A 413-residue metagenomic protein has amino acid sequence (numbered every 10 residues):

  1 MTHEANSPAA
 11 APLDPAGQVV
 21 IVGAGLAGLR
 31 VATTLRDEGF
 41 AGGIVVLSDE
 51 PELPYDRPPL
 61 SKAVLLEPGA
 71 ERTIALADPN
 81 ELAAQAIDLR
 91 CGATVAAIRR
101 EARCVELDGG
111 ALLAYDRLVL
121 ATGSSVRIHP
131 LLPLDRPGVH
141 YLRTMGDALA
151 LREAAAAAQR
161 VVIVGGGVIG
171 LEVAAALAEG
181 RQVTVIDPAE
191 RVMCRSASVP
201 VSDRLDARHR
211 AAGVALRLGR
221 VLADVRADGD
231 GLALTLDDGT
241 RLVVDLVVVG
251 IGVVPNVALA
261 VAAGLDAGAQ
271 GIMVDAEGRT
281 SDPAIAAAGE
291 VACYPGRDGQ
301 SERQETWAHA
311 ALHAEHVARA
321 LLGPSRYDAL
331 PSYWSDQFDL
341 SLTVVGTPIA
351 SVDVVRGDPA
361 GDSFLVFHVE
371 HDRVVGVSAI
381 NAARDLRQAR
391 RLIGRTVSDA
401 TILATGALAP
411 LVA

Functional and structural regions predicted by a protein language model:
M1-V20, A75-R160, T235-D237, R241 (+3 more regions): FAD-binding core/adjacent interface of flavoenzyme oxidoreductases
T2-A10, D14-Q18, A24, D37 (+1 more regions): Mid-to-C-terminal Rossmann-like scaffold of FAD/NAD(P)H-dependent oxidoreductases
S7-D88, A174-A197: Beta1-alpha1 glycine-rich phosphate/pyrophosphate-binding loop at the start of Rossmann-like nucleotide-binding domains
Q18, T240-D266, L340-A413: C-terminal catalytic lobe of FAD-dependent flavoproteins
G23-L26, R143-T144, V164-G167: Glycine-rich Rossmann-fold phosphate-binding loop(s) that bind the pyrophosphate of adenine dinucleotide cofactors
A41, A83, L89-L107, L113 (+1 more regions): A Rossmann-like FAD-binding core segment of flavoenzymes
G43, E71-I74, G268-A269, P324-S332: A short alpha-helix-loop-beta-strand transition element characteristic of N-terminal alpha/beta dinucleotide-binding
D135-A156, G229-T235, R241-A311, H316: FAD-site-proximal beta/loop scaffold in flavoenzymes
